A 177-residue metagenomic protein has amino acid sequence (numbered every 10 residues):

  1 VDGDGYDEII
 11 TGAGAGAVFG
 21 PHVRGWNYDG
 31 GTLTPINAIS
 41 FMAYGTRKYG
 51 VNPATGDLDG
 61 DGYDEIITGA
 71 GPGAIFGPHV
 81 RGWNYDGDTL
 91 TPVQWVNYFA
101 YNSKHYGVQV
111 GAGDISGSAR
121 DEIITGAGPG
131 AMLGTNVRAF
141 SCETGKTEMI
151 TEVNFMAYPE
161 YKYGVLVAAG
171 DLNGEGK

Functional and structural regions predicted by a protein language model:
V1-D2, V51-G60, E65, V108-S116 (+3 more regions): Beta-propeller blade termini
D7-A13, I66-A70, I123-A127: Hydrophobic beta-strand segments that make up the repeating blades of beta-propeller and related beta-repeat
E8, W26, N37-A38, K48 (+8 more regions): Intrinsically disordered, low-complexity segments used as extracellular stalks/linkers and nuclear/regulatory IDRs
G14-V18, G71-I75, G128-L133: Short glycine/acidic-enriched loop and turn motifs that connect beta-strands
G20-I39, G77-V96, N136-V153: Beta-propeller blade repeat segments, especially FG-GAP/WD-type strand-to-loop junctions in 6- to 7-bladed propeller
G20-V23, Y49-N52, G77-V80, Y106-Q109 (+2 more regions): Glycine-centered small-residue motifs that form tight turns and secondary-structure capping sites at repeat-unit
S40-M42, Y49, G60, Y106 (+6 more regions): Secreted/extracellular ectodomain signature
F41-T55, Y98-A112, F155-A169: Repeat-based blade/solenoid architectures
